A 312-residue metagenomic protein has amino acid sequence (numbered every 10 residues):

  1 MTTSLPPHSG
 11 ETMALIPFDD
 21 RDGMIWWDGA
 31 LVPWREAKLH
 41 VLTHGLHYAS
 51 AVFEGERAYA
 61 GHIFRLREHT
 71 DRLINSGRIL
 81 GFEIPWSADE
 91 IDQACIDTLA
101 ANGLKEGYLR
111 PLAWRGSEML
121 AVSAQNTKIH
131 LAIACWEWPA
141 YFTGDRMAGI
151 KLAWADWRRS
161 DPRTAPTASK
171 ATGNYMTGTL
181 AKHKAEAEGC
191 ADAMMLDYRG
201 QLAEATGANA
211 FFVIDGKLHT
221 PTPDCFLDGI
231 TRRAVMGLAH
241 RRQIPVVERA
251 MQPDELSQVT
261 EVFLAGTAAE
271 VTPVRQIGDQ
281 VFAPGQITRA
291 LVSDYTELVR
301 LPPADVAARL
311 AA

Functional and structural regions predicted by a protein language model:
M1-W86, E90-D97, A101, V122-A312: Helix-start/capping segments and mature chain N-termini
W114-M119: Short, internal active-site loops enriched in acidic
